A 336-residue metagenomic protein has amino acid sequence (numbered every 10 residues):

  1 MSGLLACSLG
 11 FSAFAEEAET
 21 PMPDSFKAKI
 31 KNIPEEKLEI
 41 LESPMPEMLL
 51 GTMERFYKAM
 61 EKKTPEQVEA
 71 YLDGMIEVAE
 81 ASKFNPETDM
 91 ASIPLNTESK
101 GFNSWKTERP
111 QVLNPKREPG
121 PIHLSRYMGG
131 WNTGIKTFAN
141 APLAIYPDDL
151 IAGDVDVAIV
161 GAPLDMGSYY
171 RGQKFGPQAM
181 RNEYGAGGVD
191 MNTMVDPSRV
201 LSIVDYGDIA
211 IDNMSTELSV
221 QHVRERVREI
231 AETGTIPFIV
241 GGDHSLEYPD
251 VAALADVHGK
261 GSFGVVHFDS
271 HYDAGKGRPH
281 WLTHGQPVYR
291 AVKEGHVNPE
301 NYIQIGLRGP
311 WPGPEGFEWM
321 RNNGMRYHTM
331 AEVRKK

Functional and structural regions predicted by a protein language model:
S2-G10: Bacterial N-terminal signal peptides
F11-A15: Sec/Tat signal peptide C-region and signal peptidase I cleavage site
E17-I159, L164-K336: Conserved alpha-helical scaffold segments that buttress catalytic/binding sites
